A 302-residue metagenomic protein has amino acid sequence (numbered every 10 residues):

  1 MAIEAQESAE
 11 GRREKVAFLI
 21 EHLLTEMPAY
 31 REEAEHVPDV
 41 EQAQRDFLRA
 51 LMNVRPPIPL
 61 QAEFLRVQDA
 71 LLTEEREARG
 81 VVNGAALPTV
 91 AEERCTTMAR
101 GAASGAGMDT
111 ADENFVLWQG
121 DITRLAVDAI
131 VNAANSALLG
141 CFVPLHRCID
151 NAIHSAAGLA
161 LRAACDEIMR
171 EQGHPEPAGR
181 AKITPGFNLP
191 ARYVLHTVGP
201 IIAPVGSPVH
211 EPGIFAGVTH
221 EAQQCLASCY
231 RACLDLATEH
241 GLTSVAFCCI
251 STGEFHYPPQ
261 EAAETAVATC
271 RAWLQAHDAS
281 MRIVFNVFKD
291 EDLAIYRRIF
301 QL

Functional and structural regions predicted by a protein language model:
M1-L302: Macrodomain-like recognition of ADP-ribose-binding/processing modules
